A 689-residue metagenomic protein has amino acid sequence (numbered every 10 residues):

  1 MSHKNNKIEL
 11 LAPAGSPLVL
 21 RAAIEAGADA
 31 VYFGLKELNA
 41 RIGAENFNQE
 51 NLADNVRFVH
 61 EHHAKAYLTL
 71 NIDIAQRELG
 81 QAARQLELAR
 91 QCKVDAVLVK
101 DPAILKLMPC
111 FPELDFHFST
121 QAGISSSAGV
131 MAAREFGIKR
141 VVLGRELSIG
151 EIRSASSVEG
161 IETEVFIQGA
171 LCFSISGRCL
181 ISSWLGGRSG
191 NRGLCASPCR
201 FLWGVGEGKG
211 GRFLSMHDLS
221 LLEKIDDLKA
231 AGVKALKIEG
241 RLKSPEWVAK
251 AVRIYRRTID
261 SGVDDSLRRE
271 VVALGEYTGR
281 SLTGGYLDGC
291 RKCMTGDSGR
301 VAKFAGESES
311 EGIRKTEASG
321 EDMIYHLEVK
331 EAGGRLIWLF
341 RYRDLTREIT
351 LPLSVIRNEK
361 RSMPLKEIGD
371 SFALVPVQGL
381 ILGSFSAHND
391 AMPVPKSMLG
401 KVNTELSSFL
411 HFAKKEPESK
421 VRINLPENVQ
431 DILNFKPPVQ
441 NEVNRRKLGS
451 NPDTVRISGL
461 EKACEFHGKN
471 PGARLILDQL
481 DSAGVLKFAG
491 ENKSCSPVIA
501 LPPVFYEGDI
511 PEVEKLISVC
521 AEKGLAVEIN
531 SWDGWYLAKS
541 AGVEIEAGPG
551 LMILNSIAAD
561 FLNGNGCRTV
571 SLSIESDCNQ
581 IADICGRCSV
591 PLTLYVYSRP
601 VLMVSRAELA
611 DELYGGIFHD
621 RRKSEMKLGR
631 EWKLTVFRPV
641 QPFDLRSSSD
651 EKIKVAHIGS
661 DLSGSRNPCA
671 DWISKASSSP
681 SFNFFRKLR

Functional and structural regions predicted by a protein language model:
M1-A26, A30-I42, N55-V56, H62-R90 (+4 more regions): Surface-exposed amphipathic alpha-helical tracts and adjacent flexible/coil segments at the periphery of soluble enzymes
F47-L52: Glycine-rich, highly charged phosphate/nucleotide-binding loops
K106: A cross-family signal for key residues in well-ordered alpha-helices that form functional helical elements
C110: Two-metal-ion acidic nuclease core segments, chiefly of the RNase H-like superfamily
A122: Conserved catalytic-core segments of large NTP-driven translation/proteostasis enzymes
S125: Active-site PLP-lysine loop of aminotransferase-like
